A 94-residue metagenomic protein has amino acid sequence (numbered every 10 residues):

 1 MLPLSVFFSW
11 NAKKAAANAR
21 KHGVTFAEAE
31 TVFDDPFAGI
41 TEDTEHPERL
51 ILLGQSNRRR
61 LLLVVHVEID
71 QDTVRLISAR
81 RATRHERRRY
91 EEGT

Functional and structural regions predicted by a protein language model:
M1-T94: Ribonuclease/tRNase effector modules and their secretory precursors
